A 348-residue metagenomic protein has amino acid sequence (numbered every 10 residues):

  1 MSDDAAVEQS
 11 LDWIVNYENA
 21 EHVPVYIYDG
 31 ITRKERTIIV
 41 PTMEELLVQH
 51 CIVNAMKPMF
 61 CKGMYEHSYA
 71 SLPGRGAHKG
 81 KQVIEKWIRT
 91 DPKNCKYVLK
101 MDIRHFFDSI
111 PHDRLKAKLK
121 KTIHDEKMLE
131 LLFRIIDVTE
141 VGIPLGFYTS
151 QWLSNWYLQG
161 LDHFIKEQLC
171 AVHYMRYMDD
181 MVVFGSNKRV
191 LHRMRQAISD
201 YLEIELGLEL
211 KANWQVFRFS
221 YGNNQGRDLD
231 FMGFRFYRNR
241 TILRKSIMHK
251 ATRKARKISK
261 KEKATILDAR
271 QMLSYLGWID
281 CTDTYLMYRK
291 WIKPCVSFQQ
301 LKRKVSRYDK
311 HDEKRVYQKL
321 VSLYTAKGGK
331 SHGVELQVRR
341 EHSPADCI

Functional and structural regions predicted by a protein language model:
M1-L115, H124, D137, V141 (+1 more regions): Conserved two-metal-ion catalytic palm core of "right-hand" nucleic acid polymerases, unifying RNA-dependent RNA
D4-A6, A117-T122, I165, I242-R256: Compositionally biased, low-complexity linear motifs
Q9, W13-I14, Q82-M178, V182-D200 (+3 more regions): Conserved polymerase palm-domain catalytic core
D29-I31, F60-M64, Y97, Y177 (+2 more regions): Short acidic (Asp/Glu) and glycine-rich catalytic loops that position anionic groups and cofactors
E35, I39, M43, S68-S71 (+9 more regions): Generic amphipathic alpha-helical segments used as scaffolds and interaction surfaces in large, multi-domain proteins
L46, H50, V138, H192 (+1 more regions): Right-hand nucleic-acid polymerase module
S199-L208: A common structural junction motif
